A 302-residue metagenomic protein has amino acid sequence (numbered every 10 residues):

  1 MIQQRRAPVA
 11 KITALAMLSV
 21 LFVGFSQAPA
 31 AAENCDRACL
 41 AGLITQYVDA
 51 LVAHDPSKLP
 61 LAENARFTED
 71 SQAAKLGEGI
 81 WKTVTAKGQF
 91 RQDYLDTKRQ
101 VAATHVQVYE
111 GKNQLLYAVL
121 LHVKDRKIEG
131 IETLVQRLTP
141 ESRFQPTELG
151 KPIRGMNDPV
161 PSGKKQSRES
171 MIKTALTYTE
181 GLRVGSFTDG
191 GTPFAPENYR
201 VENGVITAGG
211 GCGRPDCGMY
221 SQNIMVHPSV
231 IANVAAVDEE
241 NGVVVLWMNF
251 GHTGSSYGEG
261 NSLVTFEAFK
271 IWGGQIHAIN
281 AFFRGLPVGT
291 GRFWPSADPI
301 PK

Functional and structural regions predicted by a protein language model:
M1-A10: N-terminal secretory signal peptides that target proteins for export/translocation
P8-V9, A16, T83: Composition-driven detection of intrinsically disordered, low-complexity segments
T13-G24: Bacterial N-terminal signal peptides
P29-K302: C-terminal and inter-domain tail/linker signature
